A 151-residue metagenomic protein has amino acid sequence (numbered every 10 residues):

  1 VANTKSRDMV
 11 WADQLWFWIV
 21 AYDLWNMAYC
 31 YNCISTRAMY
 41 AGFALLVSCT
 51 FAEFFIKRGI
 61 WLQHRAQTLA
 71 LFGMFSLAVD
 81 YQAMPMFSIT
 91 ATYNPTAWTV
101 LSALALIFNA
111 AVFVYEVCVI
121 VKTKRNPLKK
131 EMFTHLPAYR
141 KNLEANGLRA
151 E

Functional and structural regions predicted by a protein language model:
V1-G59: Generic multipass alpha-helical transmembrane bundles of integral membrane proteins
A41-R149: C-terminal transmembrane-bundle signature of multipass membrane proteins, characterized by strong activation on
